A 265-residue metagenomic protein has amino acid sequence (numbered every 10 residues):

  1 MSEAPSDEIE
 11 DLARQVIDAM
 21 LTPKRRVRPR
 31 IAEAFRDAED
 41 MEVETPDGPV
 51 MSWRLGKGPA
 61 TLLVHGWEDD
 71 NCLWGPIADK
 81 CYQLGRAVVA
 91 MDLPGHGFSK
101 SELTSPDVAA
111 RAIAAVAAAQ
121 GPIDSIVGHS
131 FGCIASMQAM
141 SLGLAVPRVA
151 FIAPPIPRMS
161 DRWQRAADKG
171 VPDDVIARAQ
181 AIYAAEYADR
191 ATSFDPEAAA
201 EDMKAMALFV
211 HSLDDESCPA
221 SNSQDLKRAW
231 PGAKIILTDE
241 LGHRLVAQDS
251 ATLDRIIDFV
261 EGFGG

Functional and structural regions predicted by a protein language model:
M1-E44: An N-terminal hydrophobic leader/cap segment in hydrolases
N71, A78-K100: Conserved alpha/beta-hydrolase
L103-D124: Alpha/beta-hydrolase active-site loop
V127-S136: Gly/Ala-rich beta-loop-alpha elbow adjacent to hydrolase catalytic centers
L144-D189: Hydrolase active-site cap/lid region
D202-K204, F209-H211, D215: Short beta-strand/loop motif that positions the catalytic acidic residue of the alpha/beta-hydrolase fold
E216-N222: Conserved alpha/beta-hydrolase "acid-adjacent" motif
L241-L253: Catalytic histidine-centered segment of alpha/beta-hydrolase-like enzymes
